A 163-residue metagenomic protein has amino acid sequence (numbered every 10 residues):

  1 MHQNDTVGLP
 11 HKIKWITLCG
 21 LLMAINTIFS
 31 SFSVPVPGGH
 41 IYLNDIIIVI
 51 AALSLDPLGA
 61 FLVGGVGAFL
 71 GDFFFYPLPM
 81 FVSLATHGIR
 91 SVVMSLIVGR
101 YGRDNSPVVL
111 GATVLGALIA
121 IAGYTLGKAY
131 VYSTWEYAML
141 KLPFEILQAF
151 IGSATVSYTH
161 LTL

Functional and structural regions predicted by a protein language model:
M1-L161: Loop-helix junctions at membrane interfaces
